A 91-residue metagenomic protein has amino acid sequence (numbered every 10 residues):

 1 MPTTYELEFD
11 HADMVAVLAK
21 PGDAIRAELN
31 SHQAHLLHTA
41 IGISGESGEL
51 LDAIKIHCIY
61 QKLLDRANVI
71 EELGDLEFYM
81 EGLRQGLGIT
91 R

Functional and structural regions predicted by a protein language model:
M1-R91: Flexible "arm" and connector segments at domain edges
